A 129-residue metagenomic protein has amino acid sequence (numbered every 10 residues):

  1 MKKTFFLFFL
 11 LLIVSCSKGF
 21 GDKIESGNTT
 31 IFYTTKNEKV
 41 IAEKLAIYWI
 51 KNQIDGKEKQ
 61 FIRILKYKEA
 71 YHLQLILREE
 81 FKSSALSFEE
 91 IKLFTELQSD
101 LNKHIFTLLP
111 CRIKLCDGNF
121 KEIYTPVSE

Functional and structural regions predicted by a protein language model:
M1-T4: Positively charged n-region of N-terminal signal peptides that target proteins for export
I13-S15: C-terminal motif of bacterial Sec signal peptides marking the signal peptidase cleavage site
S17-G19: Bacterial signal peptide processing site
G21-E25, N52-E79: Short edge beta-strands and adjacent turn/loop segments
E25-E43: Post-signal peptide N-terminal segment of mature Sec-exported envelope proteins
E43-L45, I50, D55, S83-L108: Short, non-transmembrane amphipathic alpha-helical segments
E79-K82, F120-K121: Solvent-exposed loop/turn segments at secondary-structure junctions within structured extracellular/periplasmic domains
S99-P126: A short amphipathic beta-strand at an alpha->beta junction
